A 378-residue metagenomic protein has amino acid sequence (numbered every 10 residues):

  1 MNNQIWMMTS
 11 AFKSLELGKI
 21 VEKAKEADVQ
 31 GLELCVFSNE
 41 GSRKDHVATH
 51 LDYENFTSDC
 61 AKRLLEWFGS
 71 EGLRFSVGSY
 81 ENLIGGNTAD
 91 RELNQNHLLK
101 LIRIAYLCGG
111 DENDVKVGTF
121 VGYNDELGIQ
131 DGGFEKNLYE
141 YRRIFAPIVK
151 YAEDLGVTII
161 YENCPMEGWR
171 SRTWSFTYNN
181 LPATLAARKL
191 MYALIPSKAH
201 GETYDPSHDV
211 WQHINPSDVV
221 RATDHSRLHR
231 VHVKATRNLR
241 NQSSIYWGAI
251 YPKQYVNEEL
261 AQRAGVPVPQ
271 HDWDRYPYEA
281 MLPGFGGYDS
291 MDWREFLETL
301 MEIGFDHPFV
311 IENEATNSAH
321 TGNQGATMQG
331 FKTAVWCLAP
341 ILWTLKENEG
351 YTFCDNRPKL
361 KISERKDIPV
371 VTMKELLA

Functional and structural regions predicted by a protein language model:
M1-T9, K13-D28, G69, T88 (+6 more regions): Histidine-acidic metal/acid-base catalytic patches
N3, V29-Q30, L34-R143, P147-T158 (+5 more regions): Structural motif corresponding to the early beta-alpha repeats
T9-A11, C35-V36, S79, N163: Residue-level recognition of beta-strand->loop/alpha-helix junctions
N82-L83, N163-P165, A199, H208: Asparagine-centered polar/low-complexity signal
V121-F134, I160-N179, A319-H320: Active-site-proximal beta-alpha loop/turn segments in soluble metabolic enzymes
L138-Y139, V149, G168, A187-K189: Eukaryote-skewed repeat-based solenoidal scaffolds used as protein-protein interaction platforms, primarily
T158-I160, T203: Conserved Rossmann-fold SDR core element
